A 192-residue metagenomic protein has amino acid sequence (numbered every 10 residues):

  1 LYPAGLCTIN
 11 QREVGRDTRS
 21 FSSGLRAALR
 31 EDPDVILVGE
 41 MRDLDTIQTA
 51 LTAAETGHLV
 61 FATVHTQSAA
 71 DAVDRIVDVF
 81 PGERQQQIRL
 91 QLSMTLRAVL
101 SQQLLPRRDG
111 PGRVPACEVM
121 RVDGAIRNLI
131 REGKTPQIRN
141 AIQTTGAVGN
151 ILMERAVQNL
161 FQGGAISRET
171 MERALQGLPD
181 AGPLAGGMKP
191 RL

Functional and structural regions predicted by a protein language model:
L1-L192: Short, flexible helix-loop junctions that flank or precede catalytic/ligand sites
